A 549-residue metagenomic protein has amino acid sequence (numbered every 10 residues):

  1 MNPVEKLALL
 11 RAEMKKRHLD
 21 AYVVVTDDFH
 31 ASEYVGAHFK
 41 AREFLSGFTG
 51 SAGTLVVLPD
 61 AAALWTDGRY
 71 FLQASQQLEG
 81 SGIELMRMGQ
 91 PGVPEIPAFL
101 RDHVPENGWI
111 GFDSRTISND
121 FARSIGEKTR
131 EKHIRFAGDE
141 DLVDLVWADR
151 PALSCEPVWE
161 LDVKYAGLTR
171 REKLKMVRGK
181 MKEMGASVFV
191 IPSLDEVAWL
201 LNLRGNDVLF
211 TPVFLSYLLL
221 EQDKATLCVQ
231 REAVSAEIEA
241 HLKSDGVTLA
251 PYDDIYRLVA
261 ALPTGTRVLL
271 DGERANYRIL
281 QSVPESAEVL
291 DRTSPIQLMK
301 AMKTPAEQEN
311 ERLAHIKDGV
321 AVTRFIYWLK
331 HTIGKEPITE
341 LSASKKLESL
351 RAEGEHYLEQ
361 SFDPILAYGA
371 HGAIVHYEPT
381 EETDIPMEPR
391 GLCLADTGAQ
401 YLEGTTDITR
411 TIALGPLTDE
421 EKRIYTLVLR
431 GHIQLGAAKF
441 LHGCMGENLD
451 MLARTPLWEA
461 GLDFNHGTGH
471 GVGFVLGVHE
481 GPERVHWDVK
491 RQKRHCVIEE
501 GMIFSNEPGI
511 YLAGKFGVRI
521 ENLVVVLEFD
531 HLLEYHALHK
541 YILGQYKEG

Functional and structural regions predicted by a protein language model:
M1-G549: Active-site neighborhoods and metal-handling regions in enzymes and metal-associated proteins
